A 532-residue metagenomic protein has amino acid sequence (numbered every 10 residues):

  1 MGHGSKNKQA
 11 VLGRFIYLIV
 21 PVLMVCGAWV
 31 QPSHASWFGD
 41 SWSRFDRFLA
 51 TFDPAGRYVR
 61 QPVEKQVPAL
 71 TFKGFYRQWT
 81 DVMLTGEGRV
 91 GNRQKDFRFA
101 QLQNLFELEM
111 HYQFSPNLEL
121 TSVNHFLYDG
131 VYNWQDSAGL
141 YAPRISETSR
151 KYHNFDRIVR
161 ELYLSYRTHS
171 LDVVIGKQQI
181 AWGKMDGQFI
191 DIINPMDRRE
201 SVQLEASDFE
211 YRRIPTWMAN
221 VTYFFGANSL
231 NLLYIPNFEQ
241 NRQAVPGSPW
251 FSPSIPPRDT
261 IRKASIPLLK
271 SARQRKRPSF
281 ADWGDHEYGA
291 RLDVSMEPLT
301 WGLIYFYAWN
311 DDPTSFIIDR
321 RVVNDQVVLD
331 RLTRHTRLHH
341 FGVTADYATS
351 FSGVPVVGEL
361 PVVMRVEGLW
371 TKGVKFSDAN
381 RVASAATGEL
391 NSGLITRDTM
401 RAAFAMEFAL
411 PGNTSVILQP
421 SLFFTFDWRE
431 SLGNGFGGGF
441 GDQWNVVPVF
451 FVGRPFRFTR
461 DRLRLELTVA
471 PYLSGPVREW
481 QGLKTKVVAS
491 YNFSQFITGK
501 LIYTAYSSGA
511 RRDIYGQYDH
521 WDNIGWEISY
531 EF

Functional and structural regions predicted by a protein language model:
Q31-V123, V131, R150-K151, Y163 (+2 more regions): N-terminal periplasmic/intermembrane-space "pro-region" immediately following the signal or transit peptide
P68, V82, R98-F106, F155-R160 (+7 more regions): Residues that define the transmembrane beta-barrel architecture of outer-membrane proteins
L70, L118-L120, S170-V173, A227-L230 (+6 more regions): Repeated loop/turn-to-beta-strand initiation elements of outer-membrane beta-barrel proteins
Q78-L84, F126-G130, T168, Q179-A181 (+10 more regions): Transmembrane beta-strands of outer-membrane beta-barrel pores
V90-D96, S146-R150, Q203-S207, R273-P278 (+5 more regions): Extracellular loop and loop/strand-boundary signature of outer-membrane beta-barrel proteins
F106-Y112, S122, E161-Y166, A219-Y223 (+8 more regions): Residues on the lipid-exposed face of transmembrane beta-strands in outer-membrane beta-barrel proteins
N117-P253, Y503-S508: Outer membrane beta-barrel
Y518-F532: Outer-membrane beta-barrel "beta-signal"
